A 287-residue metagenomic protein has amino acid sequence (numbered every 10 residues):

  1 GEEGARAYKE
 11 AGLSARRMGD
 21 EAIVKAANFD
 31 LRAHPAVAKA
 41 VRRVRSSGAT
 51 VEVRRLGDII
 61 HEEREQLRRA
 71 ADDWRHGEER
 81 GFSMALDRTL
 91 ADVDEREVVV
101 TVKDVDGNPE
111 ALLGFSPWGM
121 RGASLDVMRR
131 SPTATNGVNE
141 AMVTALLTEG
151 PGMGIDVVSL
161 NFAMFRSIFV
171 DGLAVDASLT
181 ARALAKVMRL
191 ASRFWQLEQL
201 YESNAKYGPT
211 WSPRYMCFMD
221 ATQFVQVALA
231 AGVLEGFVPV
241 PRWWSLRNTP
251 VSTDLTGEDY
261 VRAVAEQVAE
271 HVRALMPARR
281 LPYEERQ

Functional and structural regions predicted by a protein language model:
G1-T180, L190-D259, R279-P282: A conserved beta-strand-loop-helix scaffold within acyl/acetyltransferase catalytic domains
A185-R189: Short beta-alpha connecting loops at secondary-structure transitions that line or flank enzyme active sites
Y260-Q287: Long, low-complexity, intrinsically disordered cytosolic termini of multi-pass membrane proteins
